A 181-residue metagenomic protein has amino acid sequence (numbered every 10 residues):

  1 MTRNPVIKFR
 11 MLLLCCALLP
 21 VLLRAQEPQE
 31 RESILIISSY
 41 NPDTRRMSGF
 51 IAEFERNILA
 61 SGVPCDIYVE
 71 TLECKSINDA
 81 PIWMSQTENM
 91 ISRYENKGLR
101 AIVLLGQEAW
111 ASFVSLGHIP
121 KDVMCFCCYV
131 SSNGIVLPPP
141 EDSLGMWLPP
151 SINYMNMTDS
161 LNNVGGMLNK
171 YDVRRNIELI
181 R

Functional and structural regions predicted by a protein language model:
T2-L12: Bacterial N-terminal signal peptides that target proteins for export
N4, L23-R181: Short hydrophobic alpha-helices and adjacent helix-cap/hinge residues
R10-P20: Bacterial N-terminal signal peptides
